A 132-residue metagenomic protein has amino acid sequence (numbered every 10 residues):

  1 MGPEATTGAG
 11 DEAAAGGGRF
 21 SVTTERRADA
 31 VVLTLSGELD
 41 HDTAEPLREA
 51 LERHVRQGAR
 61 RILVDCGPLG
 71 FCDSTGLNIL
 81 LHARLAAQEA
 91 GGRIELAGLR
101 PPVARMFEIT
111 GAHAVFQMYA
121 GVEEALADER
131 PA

Functional and structural regions predicted by a protein language model:
M1-A9: N-terminal acidic, proline/glycine-rich, low-complexity intrinsically disordered segments
E4, A14-E49: STAS-typified acidic loop motif
R27-A28, G67, E123: Conserved catalytic submotifs in the C-terminal HATPase_c
D40-F116: Amphipathic alpha-helical interaction surfaces in cytosolic regulatory modules
E45, E123-E124: Acidic phosphotransfer microenvironment of two-component signaling modules
L99, V122-E123: Short, ordered loop/turn segments at secondary-structure junctions
Q117-G121: Short acidic-hydrophobic, aromatic-tinged amphipathic segments that line or gate anion-handling sites
E129-A132: A short, charged, amphipathic alpha-helix used as a generic interaction element across diverse proteins
